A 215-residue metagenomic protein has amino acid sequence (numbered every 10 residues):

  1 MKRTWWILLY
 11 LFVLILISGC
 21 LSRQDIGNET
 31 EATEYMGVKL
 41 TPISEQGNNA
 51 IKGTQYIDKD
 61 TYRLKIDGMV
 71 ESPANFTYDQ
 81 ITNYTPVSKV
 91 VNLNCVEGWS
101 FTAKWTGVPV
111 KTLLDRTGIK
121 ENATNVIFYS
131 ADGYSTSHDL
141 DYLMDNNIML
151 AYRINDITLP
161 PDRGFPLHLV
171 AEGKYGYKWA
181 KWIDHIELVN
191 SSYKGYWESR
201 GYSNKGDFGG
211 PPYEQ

Functional and structural regions predicted by a protein language model:
M1-D25: Secretory targeting signatures
D25-Q215: Structured, non-membrane catalytic/scaffold regions adjacent to prosthetic-group chemistry
